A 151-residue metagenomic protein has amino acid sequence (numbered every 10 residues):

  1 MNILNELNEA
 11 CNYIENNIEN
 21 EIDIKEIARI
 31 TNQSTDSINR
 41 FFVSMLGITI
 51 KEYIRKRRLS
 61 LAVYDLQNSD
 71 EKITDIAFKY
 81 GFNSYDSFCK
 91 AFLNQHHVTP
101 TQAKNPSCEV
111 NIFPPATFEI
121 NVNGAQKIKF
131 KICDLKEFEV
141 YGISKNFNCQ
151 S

Functional and structural regions predicted by a protein language model:
M1-N5, E9-N12, K90-F138: …primarily DNA-binding HTH/wHTH and HhH modules…
N8, N12-N16, E21-K25, S44-Y80 (+1 more regions): Terminal helix-turn-helix DNA-binding modules in bacterial transcription factors
T31-T35, N83-Y85: Short coil turns linking two alpha-helices in DNA-binding domains
N32, F41, I48: Nucleotide 5′-phosphate-binding alpha/beta core
I38, F42, S87-F88, F92: Short hydrophobic/aromatic patch on the recognition helix
I143-S151: Short, well-ordered alpha-helical segments
